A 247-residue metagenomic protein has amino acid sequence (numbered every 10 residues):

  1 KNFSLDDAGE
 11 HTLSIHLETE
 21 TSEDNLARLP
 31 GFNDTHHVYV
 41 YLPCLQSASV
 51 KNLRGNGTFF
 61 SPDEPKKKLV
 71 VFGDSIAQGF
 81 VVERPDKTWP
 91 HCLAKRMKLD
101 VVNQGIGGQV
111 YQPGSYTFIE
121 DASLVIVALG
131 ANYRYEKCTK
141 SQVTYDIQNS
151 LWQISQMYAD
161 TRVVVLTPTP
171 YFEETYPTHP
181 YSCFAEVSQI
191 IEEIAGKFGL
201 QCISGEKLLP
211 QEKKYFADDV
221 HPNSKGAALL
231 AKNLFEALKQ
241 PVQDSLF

Functional and structural regions predicted by a protein language model:
K1-L69, F235, K239-F247: N-terminal secretory targeting modules
D7, R54, F80, V110 (+3 more regions): Solvent-exposed, flexible loop/coil residues
T19-N33, Q46-A48, A77-C92, F118-A131 (+1 more regions): Short, charge-rich amphipathic segments
E23, I76, K213-A217: A near-ubiquitous, low-amplitude feature marking generic local secondary-structure context
F32, L93-K95, S155, I194: A generic structural signal for short, solvent-exposed coil/turn residues that cap or connect secondary-structure
H36-A48, K98-G108, T139-D146, T178-Q189: Short charge-dense sequence patches
Y39-G107, Q112-D121: Serine-esterase "nucleophile elbow" of acetyl-processing enzymes
S115-F247: Alpha-helical cap/lid subdomain in secreted, periplasmic, or secretory-pathway luminal O-acyl-processing enzymes
